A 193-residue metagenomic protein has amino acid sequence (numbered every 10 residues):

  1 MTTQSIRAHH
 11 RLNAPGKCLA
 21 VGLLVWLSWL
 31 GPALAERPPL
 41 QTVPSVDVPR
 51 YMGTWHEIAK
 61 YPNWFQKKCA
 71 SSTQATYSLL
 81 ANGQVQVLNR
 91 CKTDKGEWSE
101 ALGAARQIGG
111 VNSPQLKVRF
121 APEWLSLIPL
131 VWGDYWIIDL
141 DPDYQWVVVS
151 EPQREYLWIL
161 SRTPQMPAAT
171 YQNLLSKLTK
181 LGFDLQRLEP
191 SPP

Functional and structural regions predicted by a protein language model:
T2-T3, W26-P193: A beta-rich soluble binding module of mature secreted/lumenal proteins
Q4-A20: Bacterial N-terminal signal peptides that target proteins for export
